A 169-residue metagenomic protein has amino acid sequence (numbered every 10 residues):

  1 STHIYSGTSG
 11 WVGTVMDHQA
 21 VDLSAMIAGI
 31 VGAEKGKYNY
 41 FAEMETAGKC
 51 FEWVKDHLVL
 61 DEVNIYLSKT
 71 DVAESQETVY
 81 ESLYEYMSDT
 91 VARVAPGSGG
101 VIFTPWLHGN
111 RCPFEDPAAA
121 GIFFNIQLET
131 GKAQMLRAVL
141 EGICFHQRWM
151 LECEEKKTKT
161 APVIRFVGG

Functional and structural regions predicted by a protein language model:
S1-V167: Active-site core segments that coordinate phosphate-bearing ligands/cofactors across diverse enzyme families
